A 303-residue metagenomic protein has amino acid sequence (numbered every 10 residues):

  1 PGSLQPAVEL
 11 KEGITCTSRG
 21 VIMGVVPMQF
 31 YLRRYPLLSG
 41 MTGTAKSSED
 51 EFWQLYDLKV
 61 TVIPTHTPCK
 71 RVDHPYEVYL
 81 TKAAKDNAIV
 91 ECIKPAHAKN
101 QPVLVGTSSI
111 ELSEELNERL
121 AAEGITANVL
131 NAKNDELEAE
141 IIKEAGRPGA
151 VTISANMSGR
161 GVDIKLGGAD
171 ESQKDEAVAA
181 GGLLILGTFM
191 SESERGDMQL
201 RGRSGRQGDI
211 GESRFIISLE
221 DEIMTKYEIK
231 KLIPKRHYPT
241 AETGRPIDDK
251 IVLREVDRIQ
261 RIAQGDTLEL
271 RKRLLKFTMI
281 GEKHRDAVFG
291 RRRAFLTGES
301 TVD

Functional and structural regions predicted by a protein language model:
P1-A83, N87-I89, A132, K143-E144 (+1 more regions): A contiguous, basic/glycine-rich beta-loop/short-helix subdomain that forms a polymer-engagement track
S3, G24, L37, A45-S47 (+10 more regions): Conserved nucleotide-binding/hydrolysis micro-motifs of P-loop NTPases
E12, P36, Y56-L58, N100 (+4 more regions): Short glycine-/polar-rich loops that comprise or flank the Walker A/P-loop and associated switch/sensor motifs
G20, M41, E51-Q54, I93-H97 (+10 more regions): Replace "in large, NTP-powered and nucleic-acid-processing enzymes" with "in large, NTP-powered factors and other
M41, I63, G106-S108, E123 (+7 more regions): Generic beta-strand/beta-sheet core signal
D50-P75, A84-P102, E111-T126, L253-R261: Helicase motor core with emphasis on the C-terminal RecA-like subdomain
I93-N100, I110-G182: Conserved motor-coupling elements within RecA-like helicase/translocase cores
D175-D303: C-terminal helicase module of SF1/SF2 nucleic-acid helicases/translocases
